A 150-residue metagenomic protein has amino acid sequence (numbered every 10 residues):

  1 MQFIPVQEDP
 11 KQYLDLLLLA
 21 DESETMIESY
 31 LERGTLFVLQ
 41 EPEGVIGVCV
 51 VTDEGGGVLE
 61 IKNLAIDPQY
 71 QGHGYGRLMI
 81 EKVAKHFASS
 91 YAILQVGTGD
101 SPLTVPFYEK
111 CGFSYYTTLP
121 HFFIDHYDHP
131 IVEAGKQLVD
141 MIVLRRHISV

Functional and structural regions predicted by a protein language model:
I4-N63, D67-P68, I80, I148: Acetyl-CoA-dependent GNAT
G34, L138-L144: Short hydrophobic/aromatic beta-strand or adjacent loop that forms the aromatic wall/cage of a ligand/substrate-binding
G57, A92, S114: Short acidic/polar active-site loop segments enriched in Thr and Asp
I66, I80, S101-T104, H121-Y127: Short glycine/proline-centered loop/turn elements that form peptide/ligand docking sites
Y70-K82: Conserved acetyl-CoA pyrophosphate-binding loop and the N-cap/start of the following alpha-helix in GNAT-like
H86-D100: Conserved GNAT acetyl-CoA-binding A-motif
Q95-G97, E109, S114-Q137: Conserved catalytic-core motifs of GNAT/GCN5-like acyltransferases
